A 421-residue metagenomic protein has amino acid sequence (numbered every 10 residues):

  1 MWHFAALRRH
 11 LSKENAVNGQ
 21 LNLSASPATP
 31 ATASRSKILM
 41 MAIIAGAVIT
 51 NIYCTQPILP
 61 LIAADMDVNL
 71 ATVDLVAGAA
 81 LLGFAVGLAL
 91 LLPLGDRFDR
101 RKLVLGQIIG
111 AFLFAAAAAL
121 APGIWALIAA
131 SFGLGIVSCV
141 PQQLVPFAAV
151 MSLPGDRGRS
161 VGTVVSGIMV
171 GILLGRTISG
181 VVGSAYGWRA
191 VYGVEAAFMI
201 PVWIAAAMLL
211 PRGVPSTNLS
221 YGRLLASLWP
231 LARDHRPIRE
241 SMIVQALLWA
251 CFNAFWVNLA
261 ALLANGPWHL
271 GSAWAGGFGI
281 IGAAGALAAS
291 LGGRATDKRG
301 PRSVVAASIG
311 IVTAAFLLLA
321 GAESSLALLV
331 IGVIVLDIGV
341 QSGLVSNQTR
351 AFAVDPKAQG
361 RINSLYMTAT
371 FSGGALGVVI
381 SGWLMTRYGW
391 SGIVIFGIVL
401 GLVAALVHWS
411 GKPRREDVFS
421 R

Functional and structural regions predicted by a protein language model:
L23-T32, P211-M242: Juxtamembrane intracellular "pre-TM" segments in multi-pass secondary transporters
V86-I124: Conserved MFS/SLC helix-loop-helix module at the cytosolic interface between two early adjacent transmembrane helices
L88-D99, A288-P301, M385: Helix-to-loop junctions at the C-terminal end of transmembrane segments in multipass secondary transporters
A130-I168: Cytoplasmic helix-loop-helix junction between adjacent transmembrane helices in 12-TM secondary transporters
V140-S152, S342-D355: Intracellular juxtamembrane helix-capping segments at the cytosolic ends of symmetry-related transmembrane helices
G162-L210: Helix-loop-helix hairpin linking two adjacent transmembrane segments in secondary transporters
R302-N347: C-terminal transmembrane helical hairpin of 12-TM major facilitator-type secondary transporters
